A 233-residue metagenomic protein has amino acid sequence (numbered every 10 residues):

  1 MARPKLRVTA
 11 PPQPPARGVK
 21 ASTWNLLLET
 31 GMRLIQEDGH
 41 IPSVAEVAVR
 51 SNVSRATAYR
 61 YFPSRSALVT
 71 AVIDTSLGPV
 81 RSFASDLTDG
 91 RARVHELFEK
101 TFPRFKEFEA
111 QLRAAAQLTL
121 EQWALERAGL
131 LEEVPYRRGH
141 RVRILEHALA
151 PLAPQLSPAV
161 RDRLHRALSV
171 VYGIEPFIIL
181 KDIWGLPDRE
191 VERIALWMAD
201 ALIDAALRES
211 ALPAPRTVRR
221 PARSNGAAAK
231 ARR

Functional and structural regions predicted by a protein language model:
M1-A21, A211-R233: N-terminal intrinsically disordered/low-complexity leader segments
M1-N52, S66-A67: Basic, helix-initiating cap at the start of DNA-binding domains
E29, R91-Q117, R166, E192-L196 (+1 more regions): Amphipathic alpha-helical segments that line or abut small-molecule/effector binding pockets and mediate allosteric
R33-P42, T70-K100: Amphipathic alpha-helical linker/stalk segments
N52-F62: Short hydrophobic/aromatic patch on the recognition helix
Y61, A71, I194: Residues in the recognition helix of alpha-helical DNA-binding motifs
E107, A124-R166, R193-D204: Amphipathic alpha-helical packing segments from all-alpha helical-bundle domains
H165-L186, A201-L212: Amphipathic C-terminal alpha-helical segment
